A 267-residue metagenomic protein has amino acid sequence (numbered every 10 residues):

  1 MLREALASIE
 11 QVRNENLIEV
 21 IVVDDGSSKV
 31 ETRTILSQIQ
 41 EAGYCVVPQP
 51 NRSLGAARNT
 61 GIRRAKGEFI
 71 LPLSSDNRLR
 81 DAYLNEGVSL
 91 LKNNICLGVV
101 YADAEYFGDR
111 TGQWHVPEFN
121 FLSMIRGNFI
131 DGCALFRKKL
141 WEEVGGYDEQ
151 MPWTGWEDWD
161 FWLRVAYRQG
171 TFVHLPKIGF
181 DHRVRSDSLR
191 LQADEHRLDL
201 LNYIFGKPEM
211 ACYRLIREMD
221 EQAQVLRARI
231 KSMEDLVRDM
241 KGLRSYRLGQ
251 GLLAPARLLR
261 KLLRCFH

Functional and structural regions predicted by a protein language model:
A7-L17: Short, acidic, metal-binding catalytic loop of nucleotide-sugar glycosyltransferases
L17-S27, V47-P50: Short beta-strand/loop segment that forms part of the nucleotide-sugar
D24-R33, S74: A conserved acidic beta->alpha catalytic loop
Q49-A65: Glycine-rich, basic loop-to-helix element that forms the pyrophosphate-binding segment of sugar-nucleotide handling
I70: Short aromatic/hydrophobic "clamp" motif used to bind/position activated sugar donors
A82-W114: Conserved donor NDP-sugar-binding/catalytic core segment of glycosyltransferases
W153-F161: Acidic donor-binding loop at a coil-to-helix junction in glycosyltransferase catalytic cores that engages
E195-H267: Boundary detector for helix-to-coil junctions that initiate low-complexity/charged tails
